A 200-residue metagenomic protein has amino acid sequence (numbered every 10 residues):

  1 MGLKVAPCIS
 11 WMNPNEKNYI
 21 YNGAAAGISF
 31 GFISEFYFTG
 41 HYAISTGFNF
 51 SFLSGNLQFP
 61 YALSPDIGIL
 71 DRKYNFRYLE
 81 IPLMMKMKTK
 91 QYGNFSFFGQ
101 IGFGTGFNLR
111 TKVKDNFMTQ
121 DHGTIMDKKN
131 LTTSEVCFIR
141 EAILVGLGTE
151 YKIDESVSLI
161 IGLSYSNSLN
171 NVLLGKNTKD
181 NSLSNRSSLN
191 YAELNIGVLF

Functional and structural regions predicted by a protein language model:
M1-I33, L199: Short glycine/proline- and aromatic-enriched beta-strand/turn motifs that initiate or cap beta-hairpins
M1-L3, G99-G102, I161-S164: Extended hydrophobic secondary-structure segments that form protein cores and membrane-embedded regions
V5-W11, E35-T119, A192-F200: Gram-negative (and chloroplast) outer-membrane scaffold detector with strong preference for beta-barrel transmembrane
N13-I20, D66-K73, K129-E135, K179-S184: Extracellular loop and loop/strand-boundary signature of outer-membrane beta-barrel proteins
N13-K17, N56-Q58, L173-L174: Short, glycine/acidic-enriched capping/hinge loops at junctions between secondary-structure elements
Y19-Y21, Y61-I67, D115-G123, K176-L183: Flexible, surface-exposed loop regions and adjacent strand-edge segments of Gram-negative outer-membrane beta-barrel
A24-I28, N75-L79, F95, C137-I143 (+1 more regions): Residues that define the transmembrane beta-barrel architecture of outer-membrane proteins
E135, R140-V145, T149-F200: Predominantly the C-terminal beta-signal and adjacent terminal strand-loop region of outer-membrane beta-barrel
